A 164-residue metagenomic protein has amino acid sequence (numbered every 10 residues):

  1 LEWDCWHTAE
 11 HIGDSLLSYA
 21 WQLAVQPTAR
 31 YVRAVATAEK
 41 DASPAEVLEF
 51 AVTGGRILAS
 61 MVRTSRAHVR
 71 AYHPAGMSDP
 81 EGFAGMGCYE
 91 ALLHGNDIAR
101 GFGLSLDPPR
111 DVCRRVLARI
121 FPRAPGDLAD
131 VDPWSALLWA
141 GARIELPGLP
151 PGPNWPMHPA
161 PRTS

Functional and structural regions predicted by a protein language model:
L1-D4, S18-V35, E39-A42, E46-S164: Structured surface interface patches that mediate subunit assembly and partner/cofactor docking
H11: Short acidic/histidine-centered micro-motifs embedded in hydrophobic/aromatic stretches that mark compact functional
D14: Active-site HxH/HxHxD metal-binding segment of metal-dependent hydrolases
